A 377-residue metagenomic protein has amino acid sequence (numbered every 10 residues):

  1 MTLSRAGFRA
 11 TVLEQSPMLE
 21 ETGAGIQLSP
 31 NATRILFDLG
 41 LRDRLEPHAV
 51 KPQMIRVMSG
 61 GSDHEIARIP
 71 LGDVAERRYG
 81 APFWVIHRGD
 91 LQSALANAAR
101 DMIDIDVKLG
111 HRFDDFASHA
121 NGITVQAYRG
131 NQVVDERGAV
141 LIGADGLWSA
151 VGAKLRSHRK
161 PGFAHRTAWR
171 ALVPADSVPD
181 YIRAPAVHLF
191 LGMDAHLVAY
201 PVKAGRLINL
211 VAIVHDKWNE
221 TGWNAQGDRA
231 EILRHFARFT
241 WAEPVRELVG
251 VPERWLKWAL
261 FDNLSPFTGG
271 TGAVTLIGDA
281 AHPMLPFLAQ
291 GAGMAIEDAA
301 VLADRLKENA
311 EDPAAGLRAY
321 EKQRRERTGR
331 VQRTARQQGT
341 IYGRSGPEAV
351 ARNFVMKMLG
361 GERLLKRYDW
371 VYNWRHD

Functional and structural regions predicted by a protein language model:
M1-P17, I142-G143, A199, A230-I232 (+1 more regions): Conserved mid-domain beta->alpha element of the FAD-binding
S4, S29-P174, N219-H235, F261 (+1 more regions): Conserved N-terminal helical subregion
R9, R42-D43, A242: Conserved H-loop
D43, V134, A175-R183, W218-E220 (+2 more regions): Short helix-loop capping/hinge motifs at secondary-structure junctions, enriched in acidic/polar residues
P47-K51, D106, R238-K257, P313-R318: Acidic/histidine metal-binding catalytic segments
W148-S149, A168-R170, A195-V198, A281-H282: Histidine-centered metal-chelating micro-motifs
P185-E220, R229-E231, F236-R238: Active-site substrate-recognition segment that forms the wall of the catalytic cavity or substrate channel
R333, Q337-D377: Alpha-helical membrane-targeting segments
